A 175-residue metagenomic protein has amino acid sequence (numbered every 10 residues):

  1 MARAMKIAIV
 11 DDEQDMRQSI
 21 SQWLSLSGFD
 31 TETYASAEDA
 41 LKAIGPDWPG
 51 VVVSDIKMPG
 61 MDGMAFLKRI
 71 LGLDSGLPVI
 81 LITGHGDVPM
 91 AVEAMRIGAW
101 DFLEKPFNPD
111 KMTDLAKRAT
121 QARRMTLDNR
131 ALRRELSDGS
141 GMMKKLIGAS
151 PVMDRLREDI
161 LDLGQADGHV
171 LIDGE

Functional and structural regions predicted by a protein language model:
M5-K6, Q14-E32: Two-component/phosphorelay signaling modules centered on CheY-like receiver
A8, D47-V53: Active-site beta3 strand of CheY-like receiver
G28-A35, D39-A43: Short hydrophobic/Thr-rich beta-strand motif most characteristic of the beta2 strand and flanking loop of CheY-like
A35-S36, D62-A65: Acidic catalytic/metal-coordinating carboxylates
M58: Receiver (REC) domain active-site loop signature in two-component systems and cognate sites in sensor histidine kinases
R134-E175: AAA+ ATPase active-site-proximal loops
